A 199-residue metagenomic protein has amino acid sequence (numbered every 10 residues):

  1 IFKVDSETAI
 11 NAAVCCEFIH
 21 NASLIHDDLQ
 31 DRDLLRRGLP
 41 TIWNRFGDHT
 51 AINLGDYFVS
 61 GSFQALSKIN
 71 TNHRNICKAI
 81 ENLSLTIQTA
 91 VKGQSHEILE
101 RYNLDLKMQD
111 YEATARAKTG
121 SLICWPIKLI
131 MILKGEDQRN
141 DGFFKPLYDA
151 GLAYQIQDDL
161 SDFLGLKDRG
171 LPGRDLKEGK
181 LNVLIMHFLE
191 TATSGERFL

Functional and structural regions predicted by a protein language model:
I1-E196: Mg2+-dependent prenyl diphosphate-binding active-site environment of isoprenoid biosynthetic enzymes
